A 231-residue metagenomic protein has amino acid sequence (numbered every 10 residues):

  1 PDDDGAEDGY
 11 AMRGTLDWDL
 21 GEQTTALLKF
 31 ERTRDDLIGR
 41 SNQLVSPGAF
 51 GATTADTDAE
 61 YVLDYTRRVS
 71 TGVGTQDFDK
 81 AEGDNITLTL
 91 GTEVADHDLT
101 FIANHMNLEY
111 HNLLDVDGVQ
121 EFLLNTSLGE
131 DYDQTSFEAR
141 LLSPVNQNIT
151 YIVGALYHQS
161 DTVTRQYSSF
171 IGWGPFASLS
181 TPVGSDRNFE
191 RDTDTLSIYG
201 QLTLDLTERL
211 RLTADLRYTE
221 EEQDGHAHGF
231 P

Functional and structural regions predicted by a protein language model:
P1, E7, L128-Q134, F189 (+2 more regions): A general, composition-driven signal for non-globular sequence regions
P1-A6, T15-D19, T25, D64-T66 (+4 more regions): Short intrinsically disordered, low-complexity coil segments enriched in acidic
P1-D2, G39-V45, N112-V119, T164-F170 (+1 more regions): Outer-membrane beta-barrel translocator domains and adjoining extracellular loop/strand segments of Gram-negative
P1-D2, T71-Q76, F122-L128, S136 (+3 more regions): Extracellular loop and loop/strand-boundary signature of outer-membrane beta-barrel proteins
E7-I152, H158-S160: Outer-membrane beta-barrel domain signature, strongest for Gram-negative TonB-dependent receptors and also present
I152, Y157-P231: Signature of Gram-negative outer-membrane beta-barrel scaffolds
